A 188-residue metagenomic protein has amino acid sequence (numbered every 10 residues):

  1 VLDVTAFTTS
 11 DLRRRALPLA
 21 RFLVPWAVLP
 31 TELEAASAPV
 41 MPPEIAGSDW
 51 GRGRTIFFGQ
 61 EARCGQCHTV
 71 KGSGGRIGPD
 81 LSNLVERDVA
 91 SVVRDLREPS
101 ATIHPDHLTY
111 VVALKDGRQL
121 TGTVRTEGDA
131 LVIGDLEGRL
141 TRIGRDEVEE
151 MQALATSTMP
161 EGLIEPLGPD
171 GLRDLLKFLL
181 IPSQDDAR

Functional and structural regions predicted by a protein language model:
L2, A6-A46: Long amphipathic alpha-helical scaffold segments
L12, L19-W26, R118-L120, V124-A130 (+2 more regions): C-terminal capping alpha-helices of c-type cytochrome domains
V28-G59, V89, K115-G117, E161-I164 (+1 more regions): Electrostatic cytochrome c docking/interface patches
E32, C67-T69, D106-V111: Short coil/turn segments at secondary-structure boundaries
I45-S48, R76, L154, T158: Alpha-helix N-cap/N′ positions at the starts of helices
Q60-K71, L81, L175-P182: The canonical Cys-X-X-Cys-His
S73-E98, T109-L154: Gly/Gly-Pro-rich "capping" loops immediately C-terminal to redox-active cysteine motifs in periplasmic/lumenal
V93-T102, D106-V112, D116, G168 (+2 more regions): Short glycine-rich, low-complexity segments
